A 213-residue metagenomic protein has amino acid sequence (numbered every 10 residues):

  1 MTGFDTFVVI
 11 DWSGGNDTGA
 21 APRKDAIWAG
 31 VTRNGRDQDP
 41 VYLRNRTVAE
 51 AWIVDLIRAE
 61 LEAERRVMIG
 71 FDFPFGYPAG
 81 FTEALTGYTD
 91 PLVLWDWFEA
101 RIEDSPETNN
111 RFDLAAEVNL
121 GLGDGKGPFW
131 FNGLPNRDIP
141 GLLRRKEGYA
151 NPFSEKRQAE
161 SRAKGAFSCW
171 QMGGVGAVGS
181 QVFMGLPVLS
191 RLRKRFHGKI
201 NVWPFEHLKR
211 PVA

Functional and structural regions predicted by a protein language model:
T2-T6, W12-M68, F73-A213: RNase H-like (RuvC/DEDD) metal-dependent nuclease/polynucleotide-processing core
